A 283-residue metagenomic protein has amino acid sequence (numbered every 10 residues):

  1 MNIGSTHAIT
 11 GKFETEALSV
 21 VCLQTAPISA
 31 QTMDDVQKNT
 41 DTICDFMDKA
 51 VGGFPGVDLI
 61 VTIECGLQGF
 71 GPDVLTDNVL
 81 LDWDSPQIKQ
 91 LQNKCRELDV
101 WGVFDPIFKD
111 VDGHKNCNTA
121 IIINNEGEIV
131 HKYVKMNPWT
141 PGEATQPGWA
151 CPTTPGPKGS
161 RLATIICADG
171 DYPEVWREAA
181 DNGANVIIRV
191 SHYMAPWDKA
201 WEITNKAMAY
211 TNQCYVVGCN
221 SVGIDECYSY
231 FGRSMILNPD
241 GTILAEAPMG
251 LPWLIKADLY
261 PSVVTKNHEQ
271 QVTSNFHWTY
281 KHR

Functional and structural regions predicted by a protein language model:
N2-H7, G11, T153, S221-R283: C-terminal beta-strand edge segments of enzyme domains
N2-P55, L59: N-terminal glycine-/serine-/threonine-rich phosphate-binding loop
T15-T32, V36, V61, T119 (+3 more regions): Active-site-proximal beta-strand elements of phosphoester/diester hydrolases
S19, P55-G56, D99, R161 (+1 more regions): Short loop/turn motifs at secondary-structure junctions
D34-E126, K132, M194-C214: Cys-nucleophile CN-hydrolase/nitrilase-fold catalytic domain and related Cys-dependent amidase chemistry that acts on
W83-G102, D171-I255: CN hydrolase (nitrilase-like) catalytic-core segments centered on the catalytic cysteine and neighboring Lys/Glu
D110-N185, S191-I203, A207, Y260 (+1 more regions): Active-site catalytic loop in hydrolytic enzyme cores
